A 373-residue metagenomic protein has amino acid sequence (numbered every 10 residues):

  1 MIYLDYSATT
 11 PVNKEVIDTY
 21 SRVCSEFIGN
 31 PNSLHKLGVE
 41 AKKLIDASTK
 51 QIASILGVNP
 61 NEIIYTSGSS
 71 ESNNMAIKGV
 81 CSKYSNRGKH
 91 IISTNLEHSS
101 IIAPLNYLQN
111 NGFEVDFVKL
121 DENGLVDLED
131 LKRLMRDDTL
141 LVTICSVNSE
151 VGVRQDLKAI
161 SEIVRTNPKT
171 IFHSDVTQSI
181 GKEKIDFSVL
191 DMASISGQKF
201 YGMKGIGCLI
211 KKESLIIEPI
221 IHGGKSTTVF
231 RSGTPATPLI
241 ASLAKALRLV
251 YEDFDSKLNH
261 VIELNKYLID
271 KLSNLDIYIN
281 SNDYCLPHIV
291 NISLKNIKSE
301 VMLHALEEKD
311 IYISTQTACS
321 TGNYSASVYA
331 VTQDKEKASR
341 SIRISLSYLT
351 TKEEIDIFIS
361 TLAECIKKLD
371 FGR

Functional and structural regions predicted by a protein language model:
M1-R373: Pyridoxal 5′-phosphate
